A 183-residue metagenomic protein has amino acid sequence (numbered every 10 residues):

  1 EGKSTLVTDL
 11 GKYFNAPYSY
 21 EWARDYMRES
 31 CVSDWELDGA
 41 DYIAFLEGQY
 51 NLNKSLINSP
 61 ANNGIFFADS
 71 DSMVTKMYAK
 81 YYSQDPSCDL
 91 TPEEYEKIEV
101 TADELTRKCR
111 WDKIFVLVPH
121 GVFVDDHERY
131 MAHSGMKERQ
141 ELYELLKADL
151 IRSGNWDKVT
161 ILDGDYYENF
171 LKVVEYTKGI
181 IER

Functional and structural regions predicted by a protein language model:
K3-S4: Walker A/P-loop
V7, N155-R183: Charged, low-complexity C-terminal accessory regions
T8, K12-N51: Conserved substrate/cofactor phosphate-moiety recognition/catalytic segment in nucleotide-dependent phosphotransferases
W22, D71, V118-H120: Anionic group-transfer/hydrolysis microenvironments
E29-V32, Y78-Y81, D126-E128: Short aromatic-enriched loop/helix-cap "lid" or pocket-rim segments at secondary-structure transitions that line
I43-C109: Glycine-rich phosphate-binding loop used to anchor ATP phosphates in small-molecule kinases, encompassing both
Y82-E168: A glycine- and Lys/Arg-enriched "phosphate-lid" helix/loop adjacent to the NTP-binding pocket of small-molecule kinases
